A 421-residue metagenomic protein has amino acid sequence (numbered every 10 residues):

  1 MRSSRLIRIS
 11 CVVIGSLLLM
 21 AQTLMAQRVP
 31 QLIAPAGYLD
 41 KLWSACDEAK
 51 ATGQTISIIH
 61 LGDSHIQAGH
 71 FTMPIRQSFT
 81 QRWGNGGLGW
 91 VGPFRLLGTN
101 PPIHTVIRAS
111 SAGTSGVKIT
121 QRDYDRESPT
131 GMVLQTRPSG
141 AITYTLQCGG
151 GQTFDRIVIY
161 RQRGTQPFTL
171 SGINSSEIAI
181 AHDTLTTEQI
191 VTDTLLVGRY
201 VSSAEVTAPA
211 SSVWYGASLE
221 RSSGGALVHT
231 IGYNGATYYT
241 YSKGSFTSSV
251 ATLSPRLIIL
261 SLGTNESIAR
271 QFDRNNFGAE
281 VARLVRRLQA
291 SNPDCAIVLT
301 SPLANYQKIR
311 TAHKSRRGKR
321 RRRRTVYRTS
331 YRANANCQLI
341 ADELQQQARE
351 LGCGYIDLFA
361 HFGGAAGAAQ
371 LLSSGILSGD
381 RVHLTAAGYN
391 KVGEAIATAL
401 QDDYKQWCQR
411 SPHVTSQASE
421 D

Functional and structural regions predicted by a protein language model:
M1-R28: Bacterial Sec-dependent N-terminal signal peptides
Q27-H60, A112-G116, T120-D123, E127-T130: Membrane/wall-proximal cationic-aromatic binding patches
A34-E48, Y239-V250, A282-R283, G367: Alpha-helical scaffolding within the catalytic cores of extracellular/periplasmic polymer-degrading hydrolases
D40, G69, M73, Q77 (+9 more regions): Solvent-exposed, polar/charged alpha-helical surfaces in well-ordered, non-transmembrane soluble domains, broadly
Q54-S57, G224-L227, L253-L257, N292-I297 (+1 more regions): Loop/turn elements at helix/coil->beta-strand transitions in domains of secreted/extracellular proteins
L61-S64, I231-G235, L260-N265, T300-A304 (+1 more regions): Active-site-proximal beta-strand/loop segments in catalytic clefts of secreted hydrolases
Q67-I173, A181-A279, H383: Conserved SGNH/GDSL esterase-like catalytic core that processes O-acyl groups on lipids and polysaccharides
K243, N305-E420: Catalytic His-Asp segment of secreted/periplasmic serine-dependent ester chemistry enzymes
